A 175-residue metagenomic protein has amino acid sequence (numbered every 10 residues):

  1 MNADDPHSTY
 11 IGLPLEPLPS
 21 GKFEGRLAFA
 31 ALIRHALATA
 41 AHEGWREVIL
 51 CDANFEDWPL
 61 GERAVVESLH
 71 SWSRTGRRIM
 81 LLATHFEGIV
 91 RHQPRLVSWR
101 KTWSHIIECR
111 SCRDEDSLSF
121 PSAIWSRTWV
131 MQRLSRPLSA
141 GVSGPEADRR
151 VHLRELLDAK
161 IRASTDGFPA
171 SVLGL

Functional and structural regions predicted by a protein language model:
M1-E47, A53-L175: PLD/PLD-like phosphodiesterase catalytic module centered on the HKD motif
